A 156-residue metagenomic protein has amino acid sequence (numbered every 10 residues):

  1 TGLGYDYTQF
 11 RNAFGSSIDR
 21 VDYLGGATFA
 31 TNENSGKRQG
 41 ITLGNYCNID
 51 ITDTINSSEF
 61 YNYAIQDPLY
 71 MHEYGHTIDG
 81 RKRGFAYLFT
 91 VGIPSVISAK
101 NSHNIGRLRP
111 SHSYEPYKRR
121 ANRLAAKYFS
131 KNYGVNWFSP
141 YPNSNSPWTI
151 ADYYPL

Functional and structural regions predicted by a protein language model:
T1-R11, G15-S17, G26-R38, T42-G44 (+2 more regions): Metalloprotease/metallohydrolase-associated module, dominated by Zn2+-dependent proteases
S35-G40, C47-M71: Short pre-active-site segment immediately N-terminal to the catalytic Zn-binding motif
T54-I55, G75, Y128: Short, solvent-exposed loop/turn segments at secondary-structure junctions
N62, G84-F85, N104-L108: Alpha-helix capping and helix-coil boundary motifs
Y63-M71, G80, Y114-K118: Solvent-exposed, acidic/flexible segments
Y74-I93: Catalytic Zn2+-binding segment of zinc metalloproteases
